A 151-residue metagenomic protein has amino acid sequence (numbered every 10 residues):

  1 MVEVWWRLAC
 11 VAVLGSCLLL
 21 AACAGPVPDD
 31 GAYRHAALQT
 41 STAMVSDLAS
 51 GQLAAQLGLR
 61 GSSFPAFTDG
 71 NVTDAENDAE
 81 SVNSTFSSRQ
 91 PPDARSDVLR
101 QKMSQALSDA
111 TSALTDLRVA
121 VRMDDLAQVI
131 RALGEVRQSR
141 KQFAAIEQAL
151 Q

Functional and structural regions predicted by a protein language model:
M1-V13: Bacterial N-terminal signal peptides that target proteins for export
A9, G15-S16, G70-T73: Intrinsically disordered, low-complexity segments enriched in Ser/Pro/Gly/Ala and basic residues
L18-A22: C-terminal motif of bacterial Sec signal peptides marking the signal peptidase cleavage site
A24-V27: Bacterial signal peptide processing site
G31, A144-Q151: Short, charged, intrinsically disordered terminal tails
A36-T115, R131, E135-I146: Alpha-helical segments in soluble extracytoplasmic regions
L117-Q128: Short helix-adjacent coil turns
